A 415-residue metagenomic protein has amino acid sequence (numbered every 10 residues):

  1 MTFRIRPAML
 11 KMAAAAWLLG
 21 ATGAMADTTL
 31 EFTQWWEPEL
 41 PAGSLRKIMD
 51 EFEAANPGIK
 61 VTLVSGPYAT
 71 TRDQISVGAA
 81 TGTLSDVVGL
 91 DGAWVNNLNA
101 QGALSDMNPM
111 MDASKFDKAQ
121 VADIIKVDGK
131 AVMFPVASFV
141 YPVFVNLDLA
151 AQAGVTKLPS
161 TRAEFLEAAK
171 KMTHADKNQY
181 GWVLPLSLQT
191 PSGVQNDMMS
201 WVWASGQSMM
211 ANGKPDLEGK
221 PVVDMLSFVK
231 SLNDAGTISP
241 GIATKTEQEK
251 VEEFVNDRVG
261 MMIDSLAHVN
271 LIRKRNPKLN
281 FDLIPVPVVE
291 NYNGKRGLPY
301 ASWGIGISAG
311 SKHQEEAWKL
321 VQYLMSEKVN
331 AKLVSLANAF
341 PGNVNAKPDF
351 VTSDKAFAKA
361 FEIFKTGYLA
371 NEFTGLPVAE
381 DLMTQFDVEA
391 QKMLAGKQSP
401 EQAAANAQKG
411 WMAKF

Functional and structural regions predicted by a protein language model:
D27-E37, I59-V64, D86-V87, V132 (+2 more regions): Short, well-ordered beta-strand elements
T29, K60, A151, S231-D234 (+1 more regions): Conserved C-terminal helix/tail region of periplasmic/extracytoplasmic solute-binding proteins
D50, A54-A55, L149-A153, S227 (+5 more regions): Extracytoplasmic/periplasmic substrate-recognition and gating elements
G92-P142, A151, G193-V194, A204 (+3 more regions): Hinge/lid segment of periplasmic solute-binding proteins
S105-A119, L186-S192, W203-L226, K274-N276 (+3 more regions): Short, solvent-exposed loop/beta-turn-alpha elements that line the ligand-binding surface or hinge of extracytoplasmic
I124-I125, P277, I284-V286, V334-V388 (+1 more regions): Long, aromatic- and glycine/proline-rich binding clefts that accommodate carbohydrate-like moieties
V132-V136, Y141, L166-P215: Extracytoplasmic/periplasmic solute-binding protein
A168-K171, K214-I242: Glycine-centered hinge/linker elements that transmit conformational signals in sensory and ligand-binding systems
